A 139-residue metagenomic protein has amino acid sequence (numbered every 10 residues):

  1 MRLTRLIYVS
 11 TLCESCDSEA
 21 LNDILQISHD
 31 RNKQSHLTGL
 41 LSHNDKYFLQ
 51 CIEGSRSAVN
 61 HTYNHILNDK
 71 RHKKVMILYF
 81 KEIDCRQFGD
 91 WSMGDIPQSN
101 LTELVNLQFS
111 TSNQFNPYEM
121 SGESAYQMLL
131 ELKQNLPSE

Functional and structural regions predicted by a protein language model:
M1-E139: Charge-rich, low-complexity N-terminal segments
